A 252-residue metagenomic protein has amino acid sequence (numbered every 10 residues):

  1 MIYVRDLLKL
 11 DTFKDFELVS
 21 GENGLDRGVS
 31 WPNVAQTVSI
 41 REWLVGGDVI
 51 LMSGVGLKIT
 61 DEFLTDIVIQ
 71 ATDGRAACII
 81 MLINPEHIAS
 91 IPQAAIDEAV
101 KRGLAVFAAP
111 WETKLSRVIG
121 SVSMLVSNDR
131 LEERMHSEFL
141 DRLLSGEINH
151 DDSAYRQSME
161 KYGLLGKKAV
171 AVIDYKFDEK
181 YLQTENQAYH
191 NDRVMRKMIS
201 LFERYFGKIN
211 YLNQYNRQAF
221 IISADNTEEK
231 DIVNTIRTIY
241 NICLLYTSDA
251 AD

Functional and structural regions predicted by a protein language model:
M1-V170, E179-D252: Alpha-helical/coil-rich non-catalytic "connector" segments in signaling and regulatory proteins
Y175: Flexible glycine-/small-residue-rich
